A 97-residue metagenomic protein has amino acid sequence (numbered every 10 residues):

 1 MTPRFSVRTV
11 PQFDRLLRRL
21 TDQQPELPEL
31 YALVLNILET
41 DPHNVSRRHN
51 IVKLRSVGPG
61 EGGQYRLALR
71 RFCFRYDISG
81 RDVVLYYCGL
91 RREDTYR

Functional and structural regions predicted by a protein language model:
P3-R4, R18-P28, G58, G62-R97: Enriched for short, Lys/Arg-rich terminal
S6-R8, V45: Short hydrophobic/aromatic-rich motifs at helix boundaries and adjacent loops
V7, N50-I51, Y96: Generic preference for hydrophobic/aromatic residues in regular secondary structure cores
L17-R18, E39: Short amphipathic alpha-helical interface segments enriched in basic and hydrophobic/aromatic residues, used as
I37-R66: A short, surface-exposed loop/turn module that caps and links secondary-structure elements
